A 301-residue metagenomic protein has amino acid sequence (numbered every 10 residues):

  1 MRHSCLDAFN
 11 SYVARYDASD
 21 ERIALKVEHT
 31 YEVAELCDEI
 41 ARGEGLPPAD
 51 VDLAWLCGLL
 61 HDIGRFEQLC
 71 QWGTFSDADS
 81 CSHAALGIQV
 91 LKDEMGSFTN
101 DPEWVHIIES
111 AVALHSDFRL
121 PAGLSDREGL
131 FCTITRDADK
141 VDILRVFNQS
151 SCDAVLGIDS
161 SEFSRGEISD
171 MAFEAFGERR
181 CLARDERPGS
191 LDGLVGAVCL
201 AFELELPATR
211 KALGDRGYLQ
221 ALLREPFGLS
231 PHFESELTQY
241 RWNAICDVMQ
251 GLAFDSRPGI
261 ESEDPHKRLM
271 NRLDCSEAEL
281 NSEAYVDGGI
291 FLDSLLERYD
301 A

Functional and structural regions predicted by a protein language model:
L6-E32, R65-D77: Active-site flanking loop/helix segments enriched in acidic
E21-V27, Y31, E35, E39-P47 (+4 more regions): Divalent metal-dependent phosphate-bond-processing catalytic cores, especially two-metal-ion Mg2+/Mn2+ enzymes that act
I23, G73-C81, E94, F98-P102: Short gly/ser-rich anion-binding loops that grip negatively charged ligand groups
H29, D52, D79-H83, L130: Secondary-structure capping and boundary motifs in well-ordered enzyme cores
E32-I40, C81-M95: An active-site-proximal "capping" alpha-helix that borders the catalytic cofactor pocket
G45-L56, G96-A113, R127-I134: Acidic/histidine metal-binding catalytic segments
V51-S76, G87, I107-F118, A301: His-Asp-centered metal-binding catalytic motifs of divalent-metal-dependent phosphohydrolases/nucleases
C70-A85, D153-G157: Post-HEXXH active-site segment of zinc metalloproteases
